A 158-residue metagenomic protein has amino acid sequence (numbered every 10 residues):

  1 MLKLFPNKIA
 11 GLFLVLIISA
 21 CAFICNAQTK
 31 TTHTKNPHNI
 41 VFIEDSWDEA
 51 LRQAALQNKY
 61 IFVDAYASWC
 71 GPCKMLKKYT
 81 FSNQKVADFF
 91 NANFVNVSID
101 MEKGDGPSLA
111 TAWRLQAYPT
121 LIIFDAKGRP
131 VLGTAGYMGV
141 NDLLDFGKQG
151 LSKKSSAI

Functional and structural regions predicted by a protein language model:
L2-F13: Bacterial N-terminal signal peptides that target proteins for export
G11-A22: Bacterial N-terminal signal peptides
C25-T29: Boundary at the C-terminal end of the N-terminal hydrophobic targeting segment
V41-D45, Y79-D105: Thiol-based oxidoreductase modules, predominantly thioredoxin-like and allied folds used for disulfide exchange
F42-K59, F90: A short beta-strand-turn-helix
N58-I61, A65-W69, A117: Short pre-active-site segment immediately N-terminal to redox-active cysteine/selenocysteine motifs in thiol-based
A65-F81: Conserved redox-active cysteine motifs that mediate thiol-disulfide chemistry, especially di-cysteine Cys-X(1-2)-Cys
Q116-S156: Non-catalytic, surface beta->alpha helical segment in thiol-disulfide oxidoreductase systems
